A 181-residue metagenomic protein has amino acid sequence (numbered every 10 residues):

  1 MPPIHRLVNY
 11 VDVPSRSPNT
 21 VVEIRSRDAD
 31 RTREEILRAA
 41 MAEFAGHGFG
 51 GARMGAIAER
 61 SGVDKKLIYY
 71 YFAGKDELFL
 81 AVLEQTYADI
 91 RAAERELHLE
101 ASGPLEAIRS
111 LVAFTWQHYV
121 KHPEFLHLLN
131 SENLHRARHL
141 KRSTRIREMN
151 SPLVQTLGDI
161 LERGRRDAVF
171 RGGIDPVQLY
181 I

Functional and structural regions predicted by a protein language model:
M1-R31, A42: N-terminal intrinsically disordered/low-complexity leader segments
T32-A40, I57, V82-T86, I90 (+1 more regions): Generic hydrophobic, amphipathic alpha-helix propensity
E35, E43-E77, A81: Helix-turn-helix
G46-G50, E100-A101, H122, D167: Short coil/turn segments at alpha/beta junctions that flank glycine-rich nucleotide-binding fingerprints
F72, S131-A137: Short helix-capping/turn signature of helix-turn-helix
K75, V82, T86, I90 (+2 more regions): Hydrophobic/aromatic residues within well-ordered alpha-helical segments
R95-H127, R147-N150, V154, P176-Y180: Hydrophobic alpha-helical connector segments
L140, N150-L179: Hydrophobic alpha-helical bundle segments that form small-molecule/ligand-binding pockets
